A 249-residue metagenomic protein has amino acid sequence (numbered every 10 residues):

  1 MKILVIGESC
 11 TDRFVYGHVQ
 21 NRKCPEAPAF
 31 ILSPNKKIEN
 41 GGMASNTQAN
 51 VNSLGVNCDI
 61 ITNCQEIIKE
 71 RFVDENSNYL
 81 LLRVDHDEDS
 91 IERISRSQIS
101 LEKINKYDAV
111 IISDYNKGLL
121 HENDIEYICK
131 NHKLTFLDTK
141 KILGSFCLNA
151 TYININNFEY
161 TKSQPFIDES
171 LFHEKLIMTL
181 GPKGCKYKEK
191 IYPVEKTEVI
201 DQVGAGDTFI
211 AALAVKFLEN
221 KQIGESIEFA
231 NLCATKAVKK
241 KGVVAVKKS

Functional and structural regions predicted by a protein language model:
K2-I3, T11-I111, E122-D124, K247-K248: Conserved N-terminal subdomain of the carbohydrate kinase-like
K2-L4, C58-D59, L80-L82, A109 (+4 more regions): Structural motif
E8-S9, Y115, T208: Active-site metal-binding loops of divalent metal-dependent hydrolases
Q20-K23, F72-S90, A109-I167, K183-C185: Conserved beta-alpha-beta core of the PfkB/ribokinase-like small-molecule kinase fold
K36-M43, E92-I94, N116-L120, E159 (+3 more regions): Catalytic cores of large soluble enzymes that bind and process phosphate-bearing ligands
N46, N50, N154-N156, N231: Asparagine-centered polar/low-complexity signal
K103-K106, N123-N149, K162-S249: Conserved phosphate-binding/catalytic region of the ribokinase-like
